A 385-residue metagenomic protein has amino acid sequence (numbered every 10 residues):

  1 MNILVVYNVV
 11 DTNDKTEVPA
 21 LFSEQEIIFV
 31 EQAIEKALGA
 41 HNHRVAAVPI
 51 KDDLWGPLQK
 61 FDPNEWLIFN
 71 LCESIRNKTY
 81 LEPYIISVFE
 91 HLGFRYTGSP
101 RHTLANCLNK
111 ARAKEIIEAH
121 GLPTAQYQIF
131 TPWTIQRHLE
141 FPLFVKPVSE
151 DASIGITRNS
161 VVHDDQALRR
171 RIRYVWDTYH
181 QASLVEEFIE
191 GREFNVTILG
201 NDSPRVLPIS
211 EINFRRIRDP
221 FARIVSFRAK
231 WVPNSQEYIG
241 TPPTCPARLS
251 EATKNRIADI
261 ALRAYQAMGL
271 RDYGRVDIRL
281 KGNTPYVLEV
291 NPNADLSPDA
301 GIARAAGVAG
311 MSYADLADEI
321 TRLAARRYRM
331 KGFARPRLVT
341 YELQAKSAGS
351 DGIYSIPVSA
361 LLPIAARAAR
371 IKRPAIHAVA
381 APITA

Functional and structural regions predicted by a protein language model:
M1-R95, H102, N106-L108, W133-I135 (+5 more regions): ATP-binding N-terminal substructure of ATP-dependent carboxylate-amine bond-forming enzymes
M1-V6, K60-D62, L104-L184, I189-R192 (+2 more regions): Active-site nucleotide/adenylate-binding loops and adjacent lid/helix of ATP-dependent enzymes
V18-E24, T157-V161, A303-A305: Short glycine-enriched, charge-decorated loop/helix-capping segments at active-site entrances that position
H43, F94, L122, H180 (+1 more regions): Short phosphate-binding/catalytic loops that engage adenosine nucleotides
E118, R248-G349, Y354, V358 (+2 more regions): ATP-dependent carboxylate activation and anion-phosphoryl transfer catalytic cores that bind Mg-ATP to form
D165-D259, L280, Y286: Phosphate-binding site of ATP-dependent enzymes
